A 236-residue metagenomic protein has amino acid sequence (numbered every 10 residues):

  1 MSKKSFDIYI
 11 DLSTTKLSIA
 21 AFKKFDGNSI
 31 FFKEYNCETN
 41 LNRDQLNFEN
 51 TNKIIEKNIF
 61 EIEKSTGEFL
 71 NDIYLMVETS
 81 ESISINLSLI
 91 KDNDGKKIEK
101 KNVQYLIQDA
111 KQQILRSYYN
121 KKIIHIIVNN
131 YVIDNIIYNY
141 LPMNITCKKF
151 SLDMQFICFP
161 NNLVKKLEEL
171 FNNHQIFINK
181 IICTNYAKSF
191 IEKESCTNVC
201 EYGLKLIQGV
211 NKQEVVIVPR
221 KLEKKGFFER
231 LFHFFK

Functional and structural regions predicted by a protein language model:
M1-T14, K24-I30, Y35-F69, V77-K236: Nucleotide/phosphate-binding catalytic cleft detector across ATP-hydrolyzing and phosphate-transferring enzymes
K16-I19: Short N-terminal binding/cap micro-motifs at the start of the first secondary-structure element
